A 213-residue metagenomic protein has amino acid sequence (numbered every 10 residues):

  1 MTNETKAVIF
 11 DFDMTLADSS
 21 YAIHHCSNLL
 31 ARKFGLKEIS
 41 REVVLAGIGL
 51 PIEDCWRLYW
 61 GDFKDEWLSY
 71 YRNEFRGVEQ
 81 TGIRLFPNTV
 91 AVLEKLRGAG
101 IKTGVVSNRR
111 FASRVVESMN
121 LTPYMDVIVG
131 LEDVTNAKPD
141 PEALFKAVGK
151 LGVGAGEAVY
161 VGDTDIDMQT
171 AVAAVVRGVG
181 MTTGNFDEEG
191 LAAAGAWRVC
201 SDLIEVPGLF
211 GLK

Functional and structural regions predicted by a protein language model:
T2-A91, K95-A99: N-terminal helical cap/lid subdomain that shapes the substrate entry/recognition surface in HAD-like hydrolases
T2-N3, R97-I101, L151-E157, F210-K213: Glycine-rich phosphate-binding loop signature in dinucleotide/nucleotide-binding domains
T5-A7, P139-M168: Conserved Lys-Pro-Asp/Glu-containing loop-to-beta segment of HAD-superfamily phosphomonoesterases, centered on
K37, T122-D126, G154, W197-C200: Conserved H-loop
E42-V43, T122-A137: A short, structured active-site edge motif that brings together acidic residues
T89-E117: Substrate-recognition element of Asp-dependent hydrolases with the DxDx(T/V) motif
V90-G98, V148, M168-A173: Surface-exposed amphipathic alpha-helices with a cationic face
V159-R198: Acidic, Mg2+-coordinating phosphoryl-transfer loop and its flanking beta/alpha structural elements, shared across
